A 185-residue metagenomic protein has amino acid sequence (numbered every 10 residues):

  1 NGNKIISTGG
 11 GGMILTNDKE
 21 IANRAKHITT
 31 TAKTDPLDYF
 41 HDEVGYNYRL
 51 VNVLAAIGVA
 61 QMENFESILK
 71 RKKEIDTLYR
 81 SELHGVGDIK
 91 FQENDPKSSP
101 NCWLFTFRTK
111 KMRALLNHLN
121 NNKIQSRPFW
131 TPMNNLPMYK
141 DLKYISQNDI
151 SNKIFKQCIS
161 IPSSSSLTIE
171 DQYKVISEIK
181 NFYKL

Functional and structural regions predicted by a protein language model:
N1-T8, P36-F40: Conserved active-site segment immediately N-terminal to the catalytic lysine that forms the internal aldimine
S7-G9, N152-K153: Short hydrophobic "helix-edge" motifs at membrane interfaces and signal-peptide entry regions
G11-T16: Conserved RNP beta-strands of RNA recognition motif
N17-L185: PLP-dependent aminotransferase class I/II
